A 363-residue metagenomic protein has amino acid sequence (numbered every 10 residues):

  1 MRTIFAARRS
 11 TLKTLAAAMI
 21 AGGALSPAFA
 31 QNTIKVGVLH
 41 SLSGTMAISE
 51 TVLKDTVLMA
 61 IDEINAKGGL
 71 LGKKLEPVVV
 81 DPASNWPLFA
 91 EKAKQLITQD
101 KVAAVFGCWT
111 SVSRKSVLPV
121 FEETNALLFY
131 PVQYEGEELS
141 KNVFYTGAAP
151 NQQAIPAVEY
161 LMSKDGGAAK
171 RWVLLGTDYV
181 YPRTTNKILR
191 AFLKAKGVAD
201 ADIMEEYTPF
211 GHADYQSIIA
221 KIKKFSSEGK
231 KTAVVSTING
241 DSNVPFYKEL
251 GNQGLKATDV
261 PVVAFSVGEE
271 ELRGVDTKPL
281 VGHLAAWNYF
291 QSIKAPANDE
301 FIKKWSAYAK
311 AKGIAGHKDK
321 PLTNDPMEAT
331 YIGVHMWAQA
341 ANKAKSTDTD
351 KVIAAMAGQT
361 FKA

Functional and structural regions predicted by a protein language model:
R8-L12: N-terminal export leaders
G37-T56, V80-P87, W109-V112, T177-R183 (+2 more regions): Extracytoplasmic "Venus flytrap"
I48-D55, G68-E138, T146, Y207-Q216 (+1 more regions): Beta-alpha junction/loop-to-helix N-cap segments that form part of ligand/metal-binding clefts
D55-P77, G167, A195-D200: Signal peptide-proximal N-terminal region of secreted/periplasmic/extracellular or secretory-lumen proteins
L88-E91, E135, N142-Q253, P296: Extracellular/periplasmic Venus flytrap/periplasmic-binding protein
L96-W109, F129-P131, R171-G176, G229-G240 (+4 more regions): Periplasmic-binding protein-like
L250-Y331, A341-K345: Extracellular/periplasmic periplasmic-binding protein-like sensory domains
V334-A363: Extracellular/periplasmic bilobal clamshell ligand-binding domains
